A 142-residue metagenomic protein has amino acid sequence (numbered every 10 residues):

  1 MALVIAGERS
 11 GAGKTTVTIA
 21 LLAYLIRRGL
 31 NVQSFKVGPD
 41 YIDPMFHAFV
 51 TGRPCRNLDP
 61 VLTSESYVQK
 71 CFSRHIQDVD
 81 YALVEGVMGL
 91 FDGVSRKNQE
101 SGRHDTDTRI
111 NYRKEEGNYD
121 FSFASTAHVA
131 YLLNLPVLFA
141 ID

Functional and structural regions predicted by a protein language model:
A2-T16, L22-E100, Y112-L133, A140-D142: ATP-dependent carboxylate-amine ligase catalytic core
D105-D107, N111-Y112: Intrinsic-disorder-associated, low-complexity terminal segments enriched in Asp/Asn/His/Tyr and depleted of Lys/Arg
